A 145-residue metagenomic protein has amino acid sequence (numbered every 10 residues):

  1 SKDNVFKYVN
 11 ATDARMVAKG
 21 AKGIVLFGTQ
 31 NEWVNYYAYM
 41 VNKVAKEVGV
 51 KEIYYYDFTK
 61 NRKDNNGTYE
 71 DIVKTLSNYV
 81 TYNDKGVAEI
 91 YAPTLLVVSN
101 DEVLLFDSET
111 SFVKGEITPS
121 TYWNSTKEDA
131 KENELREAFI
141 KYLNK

Functional and structural regions predicted by a protein language model:
S1-D13: N-terminal "domain-start" segment that seeds a small globular fold
N10, W33, Y37-M40, K131 (+2 more regions): Stable alpha-helical elements in mature extracytoplasmic
A11-M16, A38-N42, V73-D84: Short secondary-structure capping micro-motifs at structural edges
D13-F58: Local sequence-structure signature of Cys/Sec-based thiol-disulfide redox active-site neighborhoods
G49-L143: Thioredoxin-like thiol-disulfide oxidoreductase module
